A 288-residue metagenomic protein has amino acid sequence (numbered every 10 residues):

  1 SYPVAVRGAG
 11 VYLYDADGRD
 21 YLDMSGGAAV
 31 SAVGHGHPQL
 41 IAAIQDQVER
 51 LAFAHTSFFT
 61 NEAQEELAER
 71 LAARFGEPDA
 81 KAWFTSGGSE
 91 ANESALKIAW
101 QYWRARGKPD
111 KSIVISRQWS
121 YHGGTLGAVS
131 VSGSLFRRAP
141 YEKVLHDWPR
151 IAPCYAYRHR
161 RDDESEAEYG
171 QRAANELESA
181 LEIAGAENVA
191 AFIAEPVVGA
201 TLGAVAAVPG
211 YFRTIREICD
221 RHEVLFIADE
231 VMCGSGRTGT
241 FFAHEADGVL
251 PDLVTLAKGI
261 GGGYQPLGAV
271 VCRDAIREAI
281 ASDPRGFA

Functional and structural regions predicted by a protein language model:
S1-A288: Conserved N-terminal phosphate-binding loop of PLP-dependent enzymes in the Aspartate aminotransferase
